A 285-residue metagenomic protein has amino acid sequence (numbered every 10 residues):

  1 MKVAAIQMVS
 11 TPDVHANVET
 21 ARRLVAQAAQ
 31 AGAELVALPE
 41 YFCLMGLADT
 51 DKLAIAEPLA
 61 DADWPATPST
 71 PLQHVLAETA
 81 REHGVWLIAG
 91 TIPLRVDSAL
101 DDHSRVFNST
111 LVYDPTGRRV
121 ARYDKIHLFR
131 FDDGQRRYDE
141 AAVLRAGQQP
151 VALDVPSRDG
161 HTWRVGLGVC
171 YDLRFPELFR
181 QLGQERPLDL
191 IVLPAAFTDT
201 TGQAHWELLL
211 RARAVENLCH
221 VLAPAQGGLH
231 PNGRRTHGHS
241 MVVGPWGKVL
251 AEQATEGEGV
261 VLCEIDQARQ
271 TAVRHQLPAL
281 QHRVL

Functional and structural regions predicted by a protein language model:
M1-A4: Extreme N-terminal starter segment of soluble prokaryotic enzymes
V14, R22-T116, D124, T198-A212 (+1 more regions): Cys-nucleophile CN-hydrolase/nitrilase-fold catalytic domain and related Cys-dependent amidase chemistry that acts on
L59, D97-R186, T198-L208, R274-A279: Active-site catalytic loop in hydrolytic enzyme cores
W64-I88, L173-V260: CN hydrolase (nitrilase-like) catalytic-core segments centered on the catalytic cysteine and neighboring Lys/Glu
A89-G90, S109-V112, V151-L153, S240-V242 (+1 more regions): Short beta-strand scaffold segments in enzyme catalytic cores
S109, R122-K125, L193, E252 (+1 more regions): Residue-level detector of high-confidence beta-strand sites
A268-L285: A short C-terminal boundary segment appended to hydrolase-like catalytic domains
